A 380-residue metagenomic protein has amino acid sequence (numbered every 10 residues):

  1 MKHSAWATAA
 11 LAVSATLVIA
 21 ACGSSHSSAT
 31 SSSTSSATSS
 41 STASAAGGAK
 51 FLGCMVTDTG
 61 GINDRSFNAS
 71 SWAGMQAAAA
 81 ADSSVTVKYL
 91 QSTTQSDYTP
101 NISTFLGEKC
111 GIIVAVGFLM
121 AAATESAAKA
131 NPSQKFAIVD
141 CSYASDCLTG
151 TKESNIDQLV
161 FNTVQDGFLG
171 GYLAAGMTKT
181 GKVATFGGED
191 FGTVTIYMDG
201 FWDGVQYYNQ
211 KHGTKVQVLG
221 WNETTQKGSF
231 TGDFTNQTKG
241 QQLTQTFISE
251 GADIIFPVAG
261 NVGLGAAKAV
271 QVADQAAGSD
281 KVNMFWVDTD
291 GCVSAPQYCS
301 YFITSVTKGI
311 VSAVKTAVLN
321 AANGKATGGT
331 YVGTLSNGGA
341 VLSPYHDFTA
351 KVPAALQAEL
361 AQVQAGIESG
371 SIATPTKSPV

Functional and structural regions predicted by a protein language model:
M1-A10: Bacterial N-terminal signal peptides that target proteins for export
T16-A21: C-terminal motif of bacterial Sec signal peptides marking the signal peptidase cleavage site
C22-S33: Bacterial lipoprotein signal-peptidase II cleavage site
S35-V380: A residue-level marker of the well-folded mature domains of exported/periplasmic proteins
